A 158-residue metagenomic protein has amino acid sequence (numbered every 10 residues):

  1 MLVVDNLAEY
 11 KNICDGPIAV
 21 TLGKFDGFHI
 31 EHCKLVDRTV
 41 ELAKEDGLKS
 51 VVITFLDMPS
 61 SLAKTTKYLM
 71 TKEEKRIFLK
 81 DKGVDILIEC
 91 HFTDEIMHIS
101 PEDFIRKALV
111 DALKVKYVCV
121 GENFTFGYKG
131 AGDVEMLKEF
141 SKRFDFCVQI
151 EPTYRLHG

Functional and structural regions predicted by a protein language model:
M1-G158: Nucleotidyltransferase catalytic core that binds NTPs
